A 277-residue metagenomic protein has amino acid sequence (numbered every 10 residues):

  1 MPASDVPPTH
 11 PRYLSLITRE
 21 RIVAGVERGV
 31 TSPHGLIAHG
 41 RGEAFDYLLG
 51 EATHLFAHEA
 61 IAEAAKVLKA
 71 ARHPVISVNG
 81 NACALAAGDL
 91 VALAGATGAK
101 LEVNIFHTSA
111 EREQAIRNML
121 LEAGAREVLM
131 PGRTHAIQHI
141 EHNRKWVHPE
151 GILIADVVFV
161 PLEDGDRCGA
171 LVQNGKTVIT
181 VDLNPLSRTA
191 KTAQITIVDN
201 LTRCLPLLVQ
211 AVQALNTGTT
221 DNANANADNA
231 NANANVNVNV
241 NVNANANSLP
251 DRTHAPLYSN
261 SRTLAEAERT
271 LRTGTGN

Functional and structural regions predicted by a protein language model:
M1-A99, E111, S259-N277: Electropositive, gly/pro-rich neighborhoods at or near active sites that engage anionic ligands
A70, L153-I154: Alpha-helix C-terminal capping/helix-to-coil transition sites in glycosyltransferase folds
A92-K145: Long, charge-dense
H107-R112, P185-T189, C204-L205: Short gly/pro/ser/thr-enriched loop/turn and capping motifs at secondary-structure boundaries
T134-L153, F159-D166: Active-site glycine-rich loop that binds ribose-phosphate moieties when present
G165-L186: A short, gly/pro- and small-residue-rich
R188-N226, N241-N277: C-terminal functional extensions of proteins
D228, A232-V242: Periodic short-repeat tracts
